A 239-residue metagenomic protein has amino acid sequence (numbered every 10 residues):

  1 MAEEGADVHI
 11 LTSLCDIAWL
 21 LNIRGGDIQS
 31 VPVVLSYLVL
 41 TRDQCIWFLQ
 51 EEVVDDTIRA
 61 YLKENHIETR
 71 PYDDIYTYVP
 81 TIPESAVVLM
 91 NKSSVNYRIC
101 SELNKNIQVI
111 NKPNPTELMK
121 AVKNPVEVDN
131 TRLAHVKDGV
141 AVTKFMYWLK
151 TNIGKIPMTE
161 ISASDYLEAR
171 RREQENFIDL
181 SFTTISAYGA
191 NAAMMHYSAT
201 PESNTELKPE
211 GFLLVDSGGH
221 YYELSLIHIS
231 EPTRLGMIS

Functional and structural regions predicted by a protein language model:
M1-R172, F182, I227: A composition/biophysics-driven feature that prefers long, compositionally simple stretches
S13, T131, S186, E210-V215: Buried hydrophobic positions in well-ordered alpha/beta secondary-structure cores of metabolic enzymes
L14-C15, E52, S93, G189 (+2 more regions): Anionic group-transfer/hydrolysis microenvironments
S30-V34, V39-R42, A192-Y222: Acidic/histidine-enriched ion/cofactor-binding microenvironments in catalytic or ligand-binding pockets
S93-R98, N106, N191, G211 (+1 more regions): Active-site neighborhoods of metal-dependent hydrolases
Y147-K155, G189-Y197, R234: N-terminal glycine-rich flavin-associated loop
D179-A193: Short, basic/aromatic beta-hairpin or loop at an interaction surface
I227-S239: Single conserved hydrophobic/aromatic residue that forms the stacking wall/gate of nucleotide- or nucleobase-binding
